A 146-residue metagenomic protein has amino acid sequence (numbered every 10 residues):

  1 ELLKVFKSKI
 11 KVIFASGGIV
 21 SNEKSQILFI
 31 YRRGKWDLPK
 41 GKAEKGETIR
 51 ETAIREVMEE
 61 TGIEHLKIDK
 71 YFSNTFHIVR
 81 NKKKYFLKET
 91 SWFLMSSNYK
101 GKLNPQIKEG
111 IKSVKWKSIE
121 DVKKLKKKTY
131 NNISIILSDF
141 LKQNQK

Functional and structural regions predicted by a protein language model:
E1-G17: Acidic, metal-coordinating catalytic segment for phosphate/diphosphate chemistry, firing primarily on the Nudix
K11-S16, R33, K88-T90: Short connector loops at helix/strand junctions that flank enzyme active sites, especially segments positioning acidic
I27: Catalytic core of tubulin tyrosine ligase-like
P39: Compact nucleic-acid interaction/catalytic patches
K42-N132: Unchanged
N131-K146: Charged phosphate-binding loop/patch that engages nucleotide di/tri-phosphates or the phosphate backbone of nucleic
